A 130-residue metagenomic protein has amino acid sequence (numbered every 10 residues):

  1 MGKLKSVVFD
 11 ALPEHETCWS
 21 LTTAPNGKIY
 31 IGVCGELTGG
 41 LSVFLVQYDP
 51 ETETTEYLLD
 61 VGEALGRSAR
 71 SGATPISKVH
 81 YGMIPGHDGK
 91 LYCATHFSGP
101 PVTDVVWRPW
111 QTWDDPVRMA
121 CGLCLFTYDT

Functional and structural regions predicted by a protein language model:
M1-K3: Blade/loop signatures of beta-propeller domains
K5-D10, Y57-P75: Surface-exposed loop and turn segments in beta-propeller and other repeat-based domains that flank or scaffold
V8-V43: Beta-strand-rich domains and repeat architectures in extracellular enzymes and scaffolds, especially beta-propellers
T17-P25, G72-D88, P100: Structural signature of eukaryotic scaffold interfaces centered on beta-propeller domains
Y30, T55-Y57, Y92: Aromatic (tryptophan-biased) beta-strands that constitute blades/sheets of beta-rich domains
G32-V43, C93-A120: Short, conserved, GDST-rich strand-edge loop motifs in beta-rich repeat architectures
V43-V46, C124-F126: A short loop-to-beta-strand structural motif that recurs across blades of beta-propeller domains
D49-T52, Y128-T130: Short loop/turn segments that connect beta-strands within beta-propeller blades
